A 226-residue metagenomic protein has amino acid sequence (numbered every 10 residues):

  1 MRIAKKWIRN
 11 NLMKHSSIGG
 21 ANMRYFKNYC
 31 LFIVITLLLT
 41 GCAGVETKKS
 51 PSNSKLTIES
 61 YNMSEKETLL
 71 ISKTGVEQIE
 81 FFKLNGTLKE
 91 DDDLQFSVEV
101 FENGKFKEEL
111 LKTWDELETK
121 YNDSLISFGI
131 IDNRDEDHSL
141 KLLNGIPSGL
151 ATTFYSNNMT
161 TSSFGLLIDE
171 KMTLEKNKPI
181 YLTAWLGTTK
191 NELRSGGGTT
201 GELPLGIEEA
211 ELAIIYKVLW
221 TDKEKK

Functional and structural regions predicted by a protein language model:
R2-N22: Short, Lys/Arg-enriched N-terminal segments with co-localized hydrophobic residues within the first ~10-30 amino acids
A21-C30: Bacterial N-terminal signal peptides that target proteins for export
L38-G41: C-terminal motif of bacterial Sec signal peptides marking the signal peptidase cleavage site
G44-N103: Short N-terminal edge-element motif at the start of the domain
N103-L110: Short aromatic-acidic-glycine turn motif
L111-K226: Extracytoplasmic electrostatic interaction patches
